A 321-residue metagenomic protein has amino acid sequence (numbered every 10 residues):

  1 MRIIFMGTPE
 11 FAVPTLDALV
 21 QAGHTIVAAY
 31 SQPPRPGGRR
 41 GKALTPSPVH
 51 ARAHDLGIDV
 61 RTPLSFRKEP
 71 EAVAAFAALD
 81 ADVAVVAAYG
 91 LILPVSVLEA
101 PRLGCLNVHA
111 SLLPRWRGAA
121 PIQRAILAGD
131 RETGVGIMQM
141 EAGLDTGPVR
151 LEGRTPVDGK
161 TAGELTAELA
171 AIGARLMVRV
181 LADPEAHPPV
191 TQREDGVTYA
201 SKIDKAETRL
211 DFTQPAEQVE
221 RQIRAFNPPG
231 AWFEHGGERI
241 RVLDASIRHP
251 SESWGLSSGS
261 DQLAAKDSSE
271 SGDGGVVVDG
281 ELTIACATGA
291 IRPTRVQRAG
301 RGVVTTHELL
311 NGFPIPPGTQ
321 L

Functional and structural regions predicted by a protein language model:
M1-E234, A264, R298-G300, T305 (+2 more regions): One-carbon transfer enzymes
E220-E252, L263-L321: C-terminal active-site/capping subdomain that shapes the small-molecule cofactor and substrate pocket of enzyme
G259-S260: Short linear segments in intrinsically disordered or otherwise low-structure-confidence regions
